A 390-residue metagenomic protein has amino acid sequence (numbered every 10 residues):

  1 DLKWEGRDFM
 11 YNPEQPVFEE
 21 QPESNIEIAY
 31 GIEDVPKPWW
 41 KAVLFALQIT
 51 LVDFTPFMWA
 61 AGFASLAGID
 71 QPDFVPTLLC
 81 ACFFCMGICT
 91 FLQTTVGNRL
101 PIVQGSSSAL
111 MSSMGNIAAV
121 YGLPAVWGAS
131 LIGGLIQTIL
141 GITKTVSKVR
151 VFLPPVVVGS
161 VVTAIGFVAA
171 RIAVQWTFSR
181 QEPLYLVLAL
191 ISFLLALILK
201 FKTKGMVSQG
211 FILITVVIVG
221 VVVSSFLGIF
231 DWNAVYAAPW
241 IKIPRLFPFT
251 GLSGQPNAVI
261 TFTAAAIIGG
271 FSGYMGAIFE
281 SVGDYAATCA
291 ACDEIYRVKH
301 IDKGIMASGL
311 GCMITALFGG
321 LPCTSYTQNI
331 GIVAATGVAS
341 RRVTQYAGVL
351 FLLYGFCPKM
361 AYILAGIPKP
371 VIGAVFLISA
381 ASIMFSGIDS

Functional and structural regions predicted by a protein language model:
W4-P101, A109-A119: N-terminal signal-anchor module of multipass membrane proteins
D8, P13-E14, A67, Q71-F74 (+3 more regions): Flexible hinge motifs at transmembrane-helix junctions and intramembrane kinks/re-entrant loops in multi-pass membrane
A42-G62, A258-G283: Core transmembrane alpha-helical segments of multi-pass membrane transporters/permeases
L47-L51, L153, V157, E182 (+3 more regions): Hydrophobic alpha-helical transmembrane segments of multi-pass membrane proteins
A64-L92, V96, I268-R341: Membrane-embedded helical hairpins/re-entrant loop segments and their flanking transmembrane helices within multi-pass
N98-L110, V151-V158, S208-F211, G320-N329 (+2 more regions): Short, non-helical or kinked segments that cap or interrupt transmembrane helices
M114-A119, N329-T344, V349-G355: Interfacial segments of multi-pass membrane proteins
A119-D231, G348-S390: Membrane-embedded alpha-helical modules
